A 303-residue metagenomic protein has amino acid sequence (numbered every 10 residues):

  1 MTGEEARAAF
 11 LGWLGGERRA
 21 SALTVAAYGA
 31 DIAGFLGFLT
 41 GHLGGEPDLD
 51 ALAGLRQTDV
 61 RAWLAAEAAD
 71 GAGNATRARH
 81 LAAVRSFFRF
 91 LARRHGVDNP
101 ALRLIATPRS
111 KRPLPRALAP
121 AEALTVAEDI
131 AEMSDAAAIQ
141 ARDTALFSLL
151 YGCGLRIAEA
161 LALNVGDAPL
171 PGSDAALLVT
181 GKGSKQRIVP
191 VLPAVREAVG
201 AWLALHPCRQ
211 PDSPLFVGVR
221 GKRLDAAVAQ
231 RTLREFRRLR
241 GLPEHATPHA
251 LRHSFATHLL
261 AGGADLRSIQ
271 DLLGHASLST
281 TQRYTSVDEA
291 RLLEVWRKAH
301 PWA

Functional and structural regions predicted by a protein language model:
M1-A303: Conserved catalytic core of the tyrosine transesterase superfamily
